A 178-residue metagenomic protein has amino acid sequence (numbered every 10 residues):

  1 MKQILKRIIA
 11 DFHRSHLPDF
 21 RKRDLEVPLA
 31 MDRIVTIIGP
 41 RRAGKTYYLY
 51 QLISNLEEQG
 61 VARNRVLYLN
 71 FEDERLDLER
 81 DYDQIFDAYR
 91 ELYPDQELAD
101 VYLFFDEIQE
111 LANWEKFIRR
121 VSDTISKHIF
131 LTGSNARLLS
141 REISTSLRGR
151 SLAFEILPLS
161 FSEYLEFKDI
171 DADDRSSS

Functional and structural regions predicted by a protein language model:
K2-H13, E142-S178: Interdomain motor-coupling "hinge/lid" segment immediately C-terminal to the ATP-binding subdomain of NTP-driven enzymes
R14-D32: Pre-Walker A adenine-sensing motif
I37: Hydrophobic anchor at the beta1->P-loop junction of P-loop NTPases
R42: Walker A (P-loop) phosphate-binding loop of P-loop NTPases
K45: Conserved lysine of the Walker
Y48: Hydrophobic positions on the alpha1 helix immediately C-terminal to the Walker A/P-loop
L67-A99: Short glycine-rich substrate-engagement loop in P-loop NTPases that contacts/grips substrate
H128-S134, E155: Structural recognition of the conserved hydrophobic beta-strand(s) that form the central parallel beta-sheet of P-loop
